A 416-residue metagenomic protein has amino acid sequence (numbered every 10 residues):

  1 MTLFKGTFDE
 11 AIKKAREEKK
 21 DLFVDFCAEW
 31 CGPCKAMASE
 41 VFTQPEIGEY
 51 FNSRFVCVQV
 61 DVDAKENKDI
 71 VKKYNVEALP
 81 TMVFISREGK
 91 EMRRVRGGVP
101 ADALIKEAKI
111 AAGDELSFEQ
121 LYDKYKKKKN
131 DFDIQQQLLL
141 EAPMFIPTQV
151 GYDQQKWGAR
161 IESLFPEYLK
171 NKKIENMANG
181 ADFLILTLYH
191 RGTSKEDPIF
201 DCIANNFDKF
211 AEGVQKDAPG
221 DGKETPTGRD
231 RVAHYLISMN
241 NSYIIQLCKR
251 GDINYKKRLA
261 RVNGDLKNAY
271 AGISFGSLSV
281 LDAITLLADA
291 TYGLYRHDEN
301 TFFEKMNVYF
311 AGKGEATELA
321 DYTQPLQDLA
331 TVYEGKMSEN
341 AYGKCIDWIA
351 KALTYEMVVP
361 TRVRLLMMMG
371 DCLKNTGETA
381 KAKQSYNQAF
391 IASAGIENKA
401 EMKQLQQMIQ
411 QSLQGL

Functional and structural regions predicted by a protein language model:
M1-E18: N-terminal leader/targeting and pre-domain segments
T2-G6, F26, M37-N67, V76 (+1 more regions): Thiol-based oxidoreductase modules, predominantly thioredoxin-like and allied folds used for disulfide exchange
E17-C31: Short active-site neighborhood of thiol/selenol oxidoreductases, capturing the structured segment around
E18-L22, S53-V56, L79, S86-K90: Loop/turn elements at helix/coil->beta-strand transitions in domains of secreted/extracellular proteins
C31-M37: Hydrophobic heptad-repeat coiled-coil signature
E77-S117: Non-catalytic, surface beta->alpha helical segment in thiol-disulfide oxidoreductase systems
L116-K127: Short, flexible loop/turn segments with low-complexity composition
K127-L416: Oxidative protein folding and maturation machinery
